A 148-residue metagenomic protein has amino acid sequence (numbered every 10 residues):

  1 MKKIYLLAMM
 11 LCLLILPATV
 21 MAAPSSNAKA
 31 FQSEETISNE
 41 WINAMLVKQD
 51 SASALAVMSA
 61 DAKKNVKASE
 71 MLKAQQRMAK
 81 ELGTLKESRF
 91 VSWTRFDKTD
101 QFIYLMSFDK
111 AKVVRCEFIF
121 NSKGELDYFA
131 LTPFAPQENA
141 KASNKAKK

Functional and structural regions predicted by a protein language model:
M1-A8: Bacterial N-terminal signal peptides that target proteins for export
A8, N65, P133: Residues that line or immediately flank small-molecule/substrate-binding pockets and catalytic motifs
A8-P17: Bacterial N-terminal signal peptides
L16, M45, A62-N65: Residues at alpha-helix boundaries and short interhelical turns
T19-V47: Short, low-complexity N-terminal intrinsically disordered segments enriched in polar/charged residues
S26, L46-V47, A52, K73 (+1 more regions): Low-complexity, Gly/Pro
T36, A52-D97: Short solvent-exposed beta->alpha transition segments
R95-K148: Exposed beta-sheet edge and beta->alpha loop/turn motif
